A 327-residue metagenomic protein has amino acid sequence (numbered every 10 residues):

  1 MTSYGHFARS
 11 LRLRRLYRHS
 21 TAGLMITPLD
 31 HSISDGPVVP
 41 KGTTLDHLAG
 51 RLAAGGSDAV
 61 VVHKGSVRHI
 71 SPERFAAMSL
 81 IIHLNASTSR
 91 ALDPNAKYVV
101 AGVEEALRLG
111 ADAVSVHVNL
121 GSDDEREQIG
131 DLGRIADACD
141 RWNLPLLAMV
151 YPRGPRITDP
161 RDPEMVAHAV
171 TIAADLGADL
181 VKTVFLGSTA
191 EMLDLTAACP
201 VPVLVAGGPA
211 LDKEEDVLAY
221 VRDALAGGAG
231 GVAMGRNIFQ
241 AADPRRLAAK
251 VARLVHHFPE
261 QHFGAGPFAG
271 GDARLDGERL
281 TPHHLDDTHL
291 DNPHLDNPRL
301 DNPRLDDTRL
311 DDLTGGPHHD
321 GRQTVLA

Functional and structural regions predicted by a protein language model:
M1-D30, R68-A77, V325-L326: N-terminal amphipathic alpha-helix/helix-capping segment at the start of soluble metabolic enzymes
Y17, G56, C199, A252-P259: Structural signal for hydrophobic packing residues in well-ordered secondary-structure cores of soluble enzyme domains
I26, S32-I33, V38-V60, V67 (+4 more regions): Alpha/beta enzyme core
A206-A210: Active-site clefts of carbohydrate-active enzymes
L225, F239-G266, G270, L326: C-terminal helical cap(s) of enzyme catalytic domains, especially alpha/beta-barrels
V232-F239: Short acidic/histidine-rich active-site segments
A273-L313: Long, intrinsically disordered low-complexity tandem-repeat segments
H318-H319: A detector of long low-complexity, disordered segments enriched in serine/threonine/proline
